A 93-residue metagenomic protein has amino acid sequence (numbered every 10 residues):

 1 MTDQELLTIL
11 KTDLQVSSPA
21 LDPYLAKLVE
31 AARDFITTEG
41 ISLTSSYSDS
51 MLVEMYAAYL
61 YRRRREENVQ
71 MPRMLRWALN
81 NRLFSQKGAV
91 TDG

Functional and structural regions predicted by a protein language model:
M1-L52, R62-R65, L83-G93: Conserved short "hinge" loops at termini or chain/domain junctions
R65, V69-A78, R82-F84: Domain-level detector for trafficking modules
